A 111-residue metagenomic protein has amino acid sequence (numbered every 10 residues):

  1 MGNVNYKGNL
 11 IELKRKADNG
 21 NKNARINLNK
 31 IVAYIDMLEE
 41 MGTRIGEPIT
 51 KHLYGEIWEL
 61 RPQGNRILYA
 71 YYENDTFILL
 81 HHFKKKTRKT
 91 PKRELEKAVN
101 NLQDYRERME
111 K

Functional and structural regions predicted by a protein language model:
M1-G64, N74-T76, K84-K111: Basic, Lys/Arg-enriched alpha-helical interface segments
I67-A70: Short, surface-exposed beta-strand/loop micro-motifs that present aromatic residues
H81: Short, conserved beta-strand/beta-arch hydrophobic-aromatic motifs that form part of recognition grooves or interface
